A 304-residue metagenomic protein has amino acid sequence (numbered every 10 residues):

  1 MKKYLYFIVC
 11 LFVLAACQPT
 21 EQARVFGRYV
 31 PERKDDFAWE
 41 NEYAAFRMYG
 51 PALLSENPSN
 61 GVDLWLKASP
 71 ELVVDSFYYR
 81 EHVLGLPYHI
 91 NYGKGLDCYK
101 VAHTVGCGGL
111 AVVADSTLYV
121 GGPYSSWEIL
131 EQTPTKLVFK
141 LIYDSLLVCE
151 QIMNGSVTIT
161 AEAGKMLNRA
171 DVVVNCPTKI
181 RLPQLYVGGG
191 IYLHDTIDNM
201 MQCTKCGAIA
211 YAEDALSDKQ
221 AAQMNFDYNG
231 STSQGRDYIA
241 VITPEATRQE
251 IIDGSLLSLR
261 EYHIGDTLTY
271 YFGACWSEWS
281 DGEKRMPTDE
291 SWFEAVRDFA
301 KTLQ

Functional and structural regions predicted by a protein language model:
K2-C10: Sec-dependent signal peptide recognition, specifically the positively charged N-region followed immediately by
A15-A16: C-terminal motif of bacterial Sec signal peptides marking the signal peptidase cleavage site
T20-L118: Solvent-exposed N-terminal domain segments of exported/luminal and surface proteins
F26, G235-Q304: Beta-strand-rich recognition/accessory modules
S76, S116-T117, S145, T196 (+1 more regions): Coil residues (strongly favoring Ser/Thr
P87-E162: Extended, loop-rich substrate-binding clefts of extracytoplasmic carbohydrate-active enzymes
G155, I159, M166-Q202: Acidic (Asp/Glu-rich), glycine- and aromatic
G190-T269: Trp/Gly-enriched beta-strand surface patches
